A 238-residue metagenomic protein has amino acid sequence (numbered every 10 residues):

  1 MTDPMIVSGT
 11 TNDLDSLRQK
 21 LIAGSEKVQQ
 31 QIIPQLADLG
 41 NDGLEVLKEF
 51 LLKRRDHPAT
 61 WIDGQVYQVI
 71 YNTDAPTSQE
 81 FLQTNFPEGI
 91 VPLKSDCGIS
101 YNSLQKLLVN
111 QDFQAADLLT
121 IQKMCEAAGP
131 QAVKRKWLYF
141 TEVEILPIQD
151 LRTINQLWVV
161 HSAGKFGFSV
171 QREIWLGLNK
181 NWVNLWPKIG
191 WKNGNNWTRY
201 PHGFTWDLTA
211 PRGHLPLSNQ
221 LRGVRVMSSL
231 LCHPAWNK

Functional and structural regions predicted by a protein language model:
T2-I6, Q30-L39, W61-T73: Structural detector for internal amphipathic alpha-helices that build alpha-solenoid repeat scaffolds
V7-Q19, N41-R54, P76-G89: Amphipathic alpha-helical scaffolding segments comprising HEAT/armadillo-like alpha-solenoid repeats
G9, L21-G24, L36, D96 (+1 more regions): Hydrophobic/aromatic side-chain positions at a characteristic register within alpha-helices of tetratricopeptide repeats
T11, D15, I22-Q30, N41 (+2 more regions): Alpha-helix N-cap/helix-start positions at coil->helix boundaries
D15, E26-Q35, I99-L107: Eukaryotic low-complexity, mixed-charge intrinsically disordered interaction/regulatory segments enriched in acidic
G24, L104, N110-A116: Short helix-adjacent coil turns
Q30, E45-K48, G64-Y67, Q79-E80 (+1 more regions): Conserved positions within tetratricopeptide repeat
W61, Q79-L82, F86, I90-G98 (+2 more regions): C-terminal-biased regions
